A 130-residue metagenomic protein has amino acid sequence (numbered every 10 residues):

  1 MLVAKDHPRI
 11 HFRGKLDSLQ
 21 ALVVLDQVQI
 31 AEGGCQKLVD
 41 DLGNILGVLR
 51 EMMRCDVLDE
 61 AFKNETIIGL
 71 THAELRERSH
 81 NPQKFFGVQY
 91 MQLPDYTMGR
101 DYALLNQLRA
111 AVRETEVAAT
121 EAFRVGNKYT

Functional and structural regions predicted by a protein language model:
M1-T130: Phosphate/pyrophosphate-binding loop motifs in nucleotide- or prenyl diphosphate-using proteins
